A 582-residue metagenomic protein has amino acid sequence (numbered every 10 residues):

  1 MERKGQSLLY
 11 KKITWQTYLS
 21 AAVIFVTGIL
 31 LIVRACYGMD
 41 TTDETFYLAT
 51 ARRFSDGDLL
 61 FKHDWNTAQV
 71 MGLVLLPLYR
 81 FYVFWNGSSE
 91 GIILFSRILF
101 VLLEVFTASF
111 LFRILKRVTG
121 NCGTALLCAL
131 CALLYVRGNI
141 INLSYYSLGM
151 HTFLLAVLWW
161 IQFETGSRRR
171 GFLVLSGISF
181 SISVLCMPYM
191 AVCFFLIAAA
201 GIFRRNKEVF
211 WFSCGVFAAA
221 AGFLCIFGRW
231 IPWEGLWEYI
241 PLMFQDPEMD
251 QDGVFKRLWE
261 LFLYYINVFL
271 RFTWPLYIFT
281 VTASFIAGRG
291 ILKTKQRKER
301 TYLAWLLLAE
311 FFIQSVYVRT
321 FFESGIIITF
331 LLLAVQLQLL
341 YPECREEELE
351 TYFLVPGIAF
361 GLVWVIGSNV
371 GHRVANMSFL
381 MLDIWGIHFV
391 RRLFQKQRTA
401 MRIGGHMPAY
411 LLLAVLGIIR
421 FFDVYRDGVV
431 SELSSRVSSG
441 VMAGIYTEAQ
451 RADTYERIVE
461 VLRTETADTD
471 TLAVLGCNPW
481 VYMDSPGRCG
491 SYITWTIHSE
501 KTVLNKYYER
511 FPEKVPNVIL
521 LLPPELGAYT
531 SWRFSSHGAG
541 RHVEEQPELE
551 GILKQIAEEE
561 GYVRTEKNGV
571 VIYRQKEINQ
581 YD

Functional and structural regions predicted by a protein language model:
G5, F180, V192-A221, C225 (+1 more regions): Perimembrane helix-loop-helix junctions
L48-R52, H63-E90, S183: Short hydrophobic/aromatic helix or loop-helix immediately within or flanking a transmembrane segment in polytopic
N66, I418-S499, P516-T530, E566-R574: Short periplasmic/luminal acceptor-recognition loop of GT-C membrane glycosyltransferases, typified by
F106-L134: Transmembrane-helix signature of polytopic, membrane-embedded enzymes that assemble or transfer cell-envelope glycans
T119, L154-L173, A287, L337-E348: Membrane-interface transmembrane helices that cradle and orient dolichyl/undecaprenyl
L133, G171-P188, F194-A199, F217-A221 (+1 more regions): Membrane-interface alpha helices of multi-pass inner-membrane proteins
I140-M150: Short acidic/glycine- and proline-prone juxtamembrane loop motifs at membrane-interface regions of multi-pass membrane
W159-I182, E208-G215, T351-G357: Short hydrophobic alpha-helices at membrane interfaces in multi-pass membrane enzymes
